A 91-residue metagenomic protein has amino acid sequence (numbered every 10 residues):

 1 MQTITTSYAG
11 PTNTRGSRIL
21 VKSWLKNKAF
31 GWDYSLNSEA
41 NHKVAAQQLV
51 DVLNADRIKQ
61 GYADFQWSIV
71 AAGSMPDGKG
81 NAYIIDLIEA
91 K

Functional and structural regions predicted by a protein language model:
M1-K91: Catalytic phosphate/metal-binding cores of nucleic-acid and nucleotide-processing enzymes, i.e., regions that mediate
